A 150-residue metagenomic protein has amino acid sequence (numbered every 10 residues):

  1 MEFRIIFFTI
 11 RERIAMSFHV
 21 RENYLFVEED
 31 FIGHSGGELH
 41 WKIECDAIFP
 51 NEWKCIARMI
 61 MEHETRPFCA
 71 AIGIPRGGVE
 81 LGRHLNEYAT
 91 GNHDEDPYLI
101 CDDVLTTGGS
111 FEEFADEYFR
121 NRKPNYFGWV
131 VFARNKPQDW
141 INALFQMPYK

Functional and structural regions predicted by a protein language model:
M1-K150: PRPP-associated nucleotide enzymes
